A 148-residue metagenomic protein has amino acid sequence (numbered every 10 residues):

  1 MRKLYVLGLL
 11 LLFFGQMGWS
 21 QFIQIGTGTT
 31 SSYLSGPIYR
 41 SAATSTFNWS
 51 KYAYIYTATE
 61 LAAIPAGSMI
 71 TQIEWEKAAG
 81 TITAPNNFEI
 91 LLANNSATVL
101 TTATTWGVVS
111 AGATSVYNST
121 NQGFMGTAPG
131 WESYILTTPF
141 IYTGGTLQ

Functional and structural regions predicted by a protein language model:
M1-I23: Bacterial Sec-dependent N-terminal signal peptides
M17-F47: Boundary/junction segments of secreted and surface-exposed precursor proteins
G36-T57, T81, A113-V116: Surface-exposed, low-complexity/disordered Ser/Thr/Gly/Pro/Asn-rich loops and linkers
F47-P65, G130-I135: Short beta-strands within extracellular/lumenal beta-sheet-rich domains
A63, Q72, N87-E89: Extracellular/lumenal ectodomain signal focusing on beta-strand-rich modules and carbohydrate-recognition contexts
A63-M69, F140-T143: Extracellular/lumenal carbohydrate-interaction signature centered on repeated Trp-anchored short motifs
G67-G80: A short beta-strand element within beta-rich, extracytoplasmic domains of secreted/secretory-pathway proteins
A79, N86, L91-Q148: Aromatic- and Gly/Pro-enriched, solvent-exposed loop/edge beta-strand patches characteristic of beta-rich domains
